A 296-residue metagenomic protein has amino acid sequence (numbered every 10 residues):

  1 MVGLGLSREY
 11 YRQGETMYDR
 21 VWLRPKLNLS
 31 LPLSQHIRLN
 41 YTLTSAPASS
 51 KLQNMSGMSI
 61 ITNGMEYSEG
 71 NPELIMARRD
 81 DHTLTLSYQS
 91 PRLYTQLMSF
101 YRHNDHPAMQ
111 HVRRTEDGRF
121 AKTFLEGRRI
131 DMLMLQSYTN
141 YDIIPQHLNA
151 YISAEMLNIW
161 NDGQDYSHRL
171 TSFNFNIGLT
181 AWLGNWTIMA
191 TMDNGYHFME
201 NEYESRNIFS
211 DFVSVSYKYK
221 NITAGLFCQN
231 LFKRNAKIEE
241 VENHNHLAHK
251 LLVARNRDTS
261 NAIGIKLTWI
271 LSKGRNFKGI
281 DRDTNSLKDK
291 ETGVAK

Functional and structural regions predicted by a protein language model:
M1-K296: Exposed, low-structure sequence patches enriched in small/polar residues
